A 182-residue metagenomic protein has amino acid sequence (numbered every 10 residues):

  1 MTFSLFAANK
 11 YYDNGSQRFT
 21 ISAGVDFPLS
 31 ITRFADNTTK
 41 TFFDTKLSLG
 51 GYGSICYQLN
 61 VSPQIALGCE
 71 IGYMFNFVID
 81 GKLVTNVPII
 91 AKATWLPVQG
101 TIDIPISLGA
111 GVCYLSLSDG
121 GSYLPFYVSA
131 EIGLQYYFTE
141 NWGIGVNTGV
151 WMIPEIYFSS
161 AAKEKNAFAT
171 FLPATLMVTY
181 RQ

Functional and structural regions predicted by a protein language model:
M1-A7: Hydrophobic h-region of N-terminal signal peptides that target proteins for export in Gram-negative bacteria
A7-L59, L117, F171-Q182: Short glycine/proline- and aromatic-enriched beta-strand/turn motifs that initiate or cap beta-hairpins
N9-Y11, T41-T45, Y57, I79-G81 (+4 more regions): Outer-membrane beta-barrel proteins
G15-F19, T45-G51, L83-I89, I102 (+2 more regions): Residues that define the transmembrane beta-barrel architecture of outer-membrane proteins
A23-F27, G51-L59, I71-Y73, I89-W95 (+4 more regions): Residues on the lipid-exposed face of transmembrane beta-strands in outer-membrane beta-barrel proteins
D26-N37, G72-D80, G111-D119, M152-S160: Sequence/structural signature of outer-membrane beta-barrel proteins
F43, L67-P88: Surface-exposed loop and membrane-interface regions of Gram-negative outer-membrane beta-barrel proteins
P63-L67, T101-I102, Y136-I144: Repeated loop/turn-to-beta-strand initiation elements of outer-membrane beta-barrel proteins
